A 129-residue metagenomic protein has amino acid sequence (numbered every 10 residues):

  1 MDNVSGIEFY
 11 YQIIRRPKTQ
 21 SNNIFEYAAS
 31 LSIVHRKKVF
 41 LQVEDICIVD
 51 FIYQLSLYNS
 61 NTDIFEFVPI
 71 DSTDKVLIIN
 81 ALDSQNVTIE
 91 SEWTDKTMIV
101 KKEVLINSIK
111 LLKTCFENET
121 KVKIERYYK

Functional and structural regions predicted by a protein language model:
M1-V49: N-terminal low-complexity, intrinsically disordered segments
I14-F25, L55-N59, V76-A81: Short linear motifs in intrinsically disordered
I24-S30, T62-D63, A81-V87: A short, compositionally biased
E44-V76: Compact, well-ordered interaction domains used in eukaryotic information-processing assemblies
E44-Y53, L82-Q85, K102-S108: A short, sequence-level motif marking secondary-structure junctions
E66-E103: An exposed acidic His-Trp-rich patch
W93-K129: Mixed-charge, glycine-accented linear interaction segment located at domain edges/termini
